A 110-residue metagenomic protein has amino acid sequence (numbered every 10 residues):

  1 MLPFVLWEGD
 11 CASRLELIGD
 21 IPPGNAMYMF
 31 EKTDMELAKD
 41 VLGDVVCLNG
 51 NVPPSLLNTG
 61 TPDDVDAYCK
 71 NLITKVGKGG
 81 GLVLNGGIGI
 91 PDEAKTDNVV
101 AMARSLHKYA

Functional and structural regions predicted by a protein language model:
M1-A110: Active-site loop segments of alpha/beta catalytic cores
